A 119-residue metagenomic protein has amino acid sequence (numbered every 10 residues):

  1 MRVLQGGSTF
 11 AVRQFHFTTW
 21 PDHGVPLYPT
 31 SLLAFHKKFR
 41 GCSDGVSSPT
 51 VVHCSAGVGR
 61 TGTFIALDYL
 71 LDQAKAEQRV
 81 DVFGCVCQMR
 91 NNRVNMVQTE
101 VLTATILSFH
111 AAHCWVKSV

Functional and structural regions predicted by a protein language model:
M1-V119: Cys-based phosphatases of the PTP/DUSP/CDC25 superfamily and their flanking regulatory architecture
